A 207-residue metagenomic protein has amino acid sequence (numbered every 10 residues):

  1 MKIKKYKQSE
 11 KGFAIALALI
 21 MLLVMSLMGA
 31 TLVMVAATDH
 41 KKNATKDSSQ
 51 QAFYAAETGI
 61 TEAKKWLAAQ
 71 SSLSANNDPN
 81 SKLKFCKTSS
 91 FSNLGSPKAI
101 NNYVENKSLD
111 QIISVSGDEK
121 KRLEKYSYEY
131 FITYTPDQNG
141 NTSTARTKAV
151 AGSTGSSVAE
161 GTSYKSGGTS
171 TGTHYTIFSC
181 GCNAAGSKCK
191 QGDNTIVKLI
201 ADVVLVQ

Functional and structural regions predicted by a protein language model:
K2-Y6, E10-L17, L22, M28-Q207: Terminal alpha-helical segments
